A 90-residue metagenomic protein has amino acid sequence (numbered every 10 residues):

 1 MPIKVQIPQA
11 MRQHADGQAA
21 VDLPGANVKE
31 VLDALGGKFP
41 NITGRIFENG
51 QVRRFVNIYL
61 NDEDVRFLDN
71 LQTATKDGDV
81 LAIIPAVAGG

Functional and structural regions predicted by a protein language model:
M1-G89: Ubiquitin-like/PB1-type beta-grasp interaction modules and other compact soluble beta-rich domains
